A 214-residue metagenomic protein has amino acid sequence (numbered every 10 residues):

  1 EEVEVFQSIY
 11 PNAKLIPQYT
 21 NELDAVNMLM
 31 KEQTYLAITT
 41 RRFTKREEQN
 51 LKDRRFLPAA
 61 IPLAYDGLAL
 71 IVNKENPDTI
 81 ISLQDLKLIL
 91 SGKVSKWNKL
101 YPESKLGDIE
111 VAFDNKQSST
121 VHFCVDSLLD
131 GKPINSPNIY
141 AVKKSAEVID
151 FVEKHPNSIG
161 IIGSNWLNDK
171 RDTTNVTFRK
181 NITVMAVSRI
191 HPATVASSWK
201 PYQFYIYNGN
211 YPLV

Functional and structural regions predicted by a protein language model:
E1-M30, T34, R41, I61-A64 (+1 more regions): Exported/periplasmic ABC-transporter solute-binding proteins
T44: Short acidic, S/G/P-rich loop/turn micro-motifs used as interaction or catalytic elements
E48-K52: Extracytoplasmic loops/domains of multi-pass membrane proteins
R54-A59: Periplasmic N-terminal soluble interaction domains immediately after the signal peptide in Gram-negative
